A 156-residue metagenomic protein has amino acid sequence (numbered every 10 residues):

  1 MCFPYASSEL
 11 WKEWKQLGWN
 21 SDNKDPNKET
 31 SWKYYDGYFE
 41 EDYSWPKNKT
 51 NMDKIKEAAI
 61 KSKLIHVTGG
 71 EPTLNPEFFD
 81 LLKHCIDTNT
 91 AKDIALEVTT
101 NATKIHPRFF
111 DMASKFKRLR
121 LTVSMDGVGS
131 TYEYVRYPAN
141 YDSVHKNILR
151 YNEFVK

Functional and structural regions predicted by a protein language model:
F3-K47, A59-N75, T88-H106, S114-K146: Core AdoMet radical
T50-K56: Conserved alpha-helix/loop element of class I SAM-dependent methyltransferases that forms part of the SAM/SAH-binding
M52, L82, F110-A113, H145-N152: Generic structural signal for well-ordered alpha-helices, preferentially at hydrophobic/aromatic core positions
A59, N152-V155: Catalytic cores of PAPS-dependent sulfotransferases and nucleotide-sugar/CMP/GDP-dependent glycosyltransferases
E77-F78, F109: Acidic donor-diphosphate engagement hotspot in glycosyltransferases and nucleotidyltransferases that stabilizes
C85: Catalytic phosphate/metal-binding cores of nucleic-acid and nucleotide-processing enzymes, i.e., regions that mediate
